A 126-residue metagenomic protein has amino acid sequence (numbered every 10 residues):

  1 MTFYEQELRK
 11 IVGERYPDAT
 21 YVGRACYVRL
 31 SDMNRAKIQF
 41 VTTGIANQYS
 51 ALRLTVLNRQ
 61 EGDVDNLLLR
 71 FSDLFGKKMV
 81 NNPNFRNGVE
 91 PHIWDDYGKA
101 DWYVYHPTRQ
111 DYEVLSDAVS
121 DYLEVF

Functional and structural regions predicted by a protein language model:
M1-I11, V22-G23, Y27-F126: Intrinsically disordered, low-complexity regulatory regions enriched in serine/threonine/proline and acidic residues
A19: Short, surface-exposed loop motifs enriched in S/T, G, D/E and P with embedded aromatic residues
